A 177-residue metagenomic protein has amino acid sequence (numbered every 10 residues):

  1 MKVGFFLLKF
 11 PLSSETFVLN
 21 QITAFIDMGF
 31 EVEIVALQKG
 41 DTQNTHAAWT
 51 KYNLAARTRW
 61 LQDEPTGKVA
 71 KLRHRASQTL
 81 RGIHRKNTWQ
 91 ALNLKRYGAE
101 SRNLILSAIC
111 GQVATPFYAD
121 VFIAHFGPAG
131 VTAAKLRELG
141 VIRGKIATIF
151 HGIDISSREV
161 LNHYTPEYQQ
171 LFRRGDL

Functional and structural regions predicted by a protein language model:
M1-D63, A114-A119, R173-L177: N-terminal subdomain of nucleotide-sugar transferases
L8, L37, F126, F150-I153: Histidine-centered beta-alpha loop that forms part of the nucleotide-sugar donor binding/catalytic region in diverse
K9-P11, G98-R102, D154-E159: Short, flexible loop segments at the rims of nucleotide/cofactor-binding pockets, characterized by
G40-L104: A conserved catalytic-core segment of Leloir-type glycosyltransferases
R59-W60, L94-A99, I109-A129: Short N-terminal targeting/anchoring amphipathic segment
A108-Y118, I153, V160-L177: Membrane-proximal helix-turn-helix segments that form the acceptor-binding/catalytic region of lipid-linked
P128-V131, L139, G144-N162, R174: A short, histidine- and acid-enriched strand-loop-helix "catalytic/donor-clamping" loop that lines the nucleotide-sugar
